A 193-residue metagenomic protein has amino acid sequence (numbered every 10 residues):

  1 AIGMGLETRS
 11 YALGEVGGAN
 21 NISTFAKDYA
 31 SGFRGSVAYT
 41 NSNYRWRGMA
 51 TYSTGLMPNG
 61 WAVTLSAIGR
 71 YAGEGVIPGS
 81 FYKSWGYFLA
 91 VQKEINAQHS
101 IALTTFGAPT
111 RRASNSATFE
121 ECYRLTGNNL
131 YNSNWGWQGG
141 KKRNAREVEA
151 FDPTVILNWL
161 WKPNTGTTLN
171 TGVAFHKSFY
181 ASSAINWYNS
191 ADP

Functional and structural regions predicted by a protein language model:
A1-I2, G14-S36, G48-T54: N-terminal periplasmic accessory domains that precede and gate Gram-negative outer-membrane beta-barrel machines
I2-M4, G32-S36, R70-E74, N134-R143 (+1 more regions): Extracytoplasmic loops and strand-loop junctions of Gram-negative outer membrane beta-barrel proteins
G5-R9, G18, Y39-S42: Outer-membrane beta-barrel initiation region
A12-G14, T40-Y44, G79-K83, Q138-G139 (+1 more regions): Short sequence motifs at beta-strands and strand-loop junctions characteristic of Gram-negative outer-membrane
G32-R34, Y39-A72, V76-N115, V155-N164: Transmembrane beta-barrel wall of Gram-negative outer-membrane proteins
Q92, S100-N158, A181-P193: Acidic/polar loop-and-plug regions of large Gram-negative outer-membrane beta-barrel proteins
T168-A174: Membrane-embedded beta-barrel scaffold of Gram-negative outer-membrane proteins
